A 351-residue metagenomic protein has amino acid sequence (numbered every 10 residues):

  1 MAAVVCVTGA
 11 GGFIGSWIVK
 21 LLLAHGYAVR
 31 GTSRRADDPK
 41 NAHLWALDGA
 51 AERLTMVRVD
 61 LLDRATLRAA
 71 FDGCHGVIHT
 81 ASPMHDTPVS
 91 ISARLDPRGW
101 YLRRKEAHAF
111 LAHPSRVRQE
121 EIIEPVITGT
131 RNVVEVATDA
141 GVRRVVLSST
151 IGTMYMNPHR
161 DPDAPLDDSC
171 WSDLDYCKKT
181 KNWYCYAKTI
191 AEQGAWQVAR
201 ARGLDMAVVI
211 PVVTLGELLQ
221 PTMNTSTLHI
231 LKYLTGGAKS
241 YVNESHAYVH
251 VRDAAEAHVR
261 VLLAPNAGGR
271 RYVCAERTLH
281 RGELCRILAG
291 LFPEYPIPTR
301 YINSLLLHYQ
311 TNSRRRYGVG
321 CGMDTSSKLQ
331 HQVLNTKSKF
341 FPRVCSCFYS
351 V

Functional and structural regions predicted by a protein language model:
A2-V29: N-terminal Rossmann NAD(P)H-binding glycine-rich loop of SDR-like oxidoreductase domains
S16, A36-T128, T138-A140: NAD(P)H-binding glycine-rich loop region in Rossmannoid oxidoreductase-like domains and their noncatalytic homologs
A93-L95, L111-P114, T150-K181, L219 (+2 more regions): Active-site "gating" loop of Rossmann-like NAD(P)-dependent oxidoreductase/epimerase domains
Y176-A207: Active-site Tyr-X1-5-Lys
T180-W183, G216-T222, K239-R252: Glycine-rich "substrate-gating" loop/helix at the edge of Rossmann-like oxidoreductase active sites
A201-D205, G216-H229, V261-R271: Glycine/proline-rich active-site loop of Rossmann-fold NAD(P)-dependent oxidoreductases
I230-Y272: Alpha-helical substrate-binding/gating segment
A257-Q310, V319, H331, F340 (+1 more regions): Mid/C-terminal beta-alpha module of Rossmann-like enzyme folds, strongest in SDR-family dehydrogenases/epimerases
